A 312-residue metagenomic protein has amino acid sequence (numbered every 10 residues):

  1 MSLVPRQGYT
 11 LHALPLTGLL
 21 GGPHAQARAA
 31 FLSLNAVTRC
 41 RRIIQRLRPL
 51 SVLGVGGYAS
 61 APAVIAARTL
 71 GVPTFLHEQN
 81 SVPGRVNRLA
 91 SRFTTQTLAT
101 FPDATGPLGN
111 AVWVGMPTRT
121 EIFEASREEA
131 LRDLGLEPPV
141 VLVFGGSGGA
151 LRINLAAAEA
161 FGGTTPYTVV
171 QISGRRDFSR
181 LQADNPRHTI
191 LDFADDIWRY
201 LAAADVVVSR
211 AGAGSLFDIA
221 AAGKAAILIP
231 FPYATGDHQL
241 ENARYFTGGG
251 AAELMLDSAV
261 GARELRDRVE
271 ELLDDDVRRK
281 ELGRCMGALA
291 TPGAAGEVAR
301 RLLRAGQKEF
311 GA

Functional and structural regions predicted by a protein language model:
M1-L3, Q7, R127-S209, L240-R244 (+2 more regions): Donor-nucleotide binding loops and adjacent catalytic segments primarily of GT-B fold Leloir glycosyltransferases
M1-R41, V114, S258: Conserved nucleotide-sugar phosphate-binding/catalytic loop shared by glycosyltransferases and other
L3-R6, R41-L53, S60-F75, R88-R92: Glycosyltransferases and closely related glycan-assembly transferases that use nucleotide-activated donors
T10, R68-R127: Active-site-proximal region of nucleotide-activated glycan assembly enzymes, centered on histidine/acidic-rich loops
P49-S51, A202-F217, K224-A225: Acidic donor-binding loop of glycosyltransferase active sites
L70, A202-A204, A220-I229, G249: Conserved donor-binding/catalytic loop of nucleotide-activated donor transferases
R278-P292: A short, well-ordered alpha-helix in the C-terminal region of glycosyltransferases
T291-A312: C-terminal alpha-helical cap of glycosyltransferases
